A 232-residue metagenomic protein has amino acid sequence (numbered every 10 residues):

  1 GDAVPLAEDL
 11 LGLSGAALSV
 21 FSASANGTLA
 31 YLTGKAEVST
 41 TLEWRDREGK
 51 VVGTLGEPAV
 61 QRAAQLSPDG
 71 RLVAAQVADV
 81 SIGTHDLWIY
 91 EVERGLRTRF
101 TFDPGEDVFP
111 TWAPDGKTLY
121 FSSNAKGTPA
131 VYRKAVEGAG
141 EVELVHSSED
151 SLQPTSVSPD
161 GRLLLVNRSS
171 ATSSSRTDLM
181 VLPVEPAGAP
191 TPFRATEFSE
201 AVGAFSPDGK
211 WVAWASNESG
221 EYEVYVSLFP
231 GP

Functional and structural regions predicted by a protein language model:
G1-A16, W44-R62, W88-P114, S123-N124 (+3 more regions): Multi-bladed beta-propeller domains
L10-L32, E57-A78, F102-S122, H146-S169 (+1 more regions): Conserved beta-propeller blade repeats
G27, Y31-R47: Blade/loop signatures of beta-propeller domains
E37-E43, I82-W88, G127-Y132, S173-V181 (+1 more regions): Structural motif
V80-S81, P232: Secondary-structure transition/capping motifs at alpha-helix termini and the adjoining loop/turn into the next element
L163-R168, S174-V184: Membrane-embedded beta-barrel scaffold of Gram-negative outer-membrane proteins
S175-T177, P192, S206-K210, A215-V226 (+1 more regions): Serine-hydrolase catalytic core recognition
